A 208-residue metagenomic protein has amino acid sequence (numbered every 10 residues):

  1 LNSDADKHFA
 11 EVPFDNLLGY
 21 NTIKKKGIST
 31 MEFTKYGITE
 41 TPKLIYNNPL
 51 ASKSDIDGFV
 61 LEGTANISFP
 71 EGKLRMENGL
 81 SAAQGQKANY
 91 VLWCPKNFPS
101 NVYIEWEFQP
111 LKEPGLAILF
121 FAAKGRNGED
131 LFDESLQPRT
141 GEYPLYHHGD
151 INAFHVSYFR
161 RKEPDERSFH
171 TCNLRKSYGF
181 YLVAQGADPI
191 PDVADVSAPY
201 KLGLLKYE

Functional and structural regions predicted by a protein language model:
N2-F14, L18-G19, I23-E208: Extracellular glycan-recognition regions
